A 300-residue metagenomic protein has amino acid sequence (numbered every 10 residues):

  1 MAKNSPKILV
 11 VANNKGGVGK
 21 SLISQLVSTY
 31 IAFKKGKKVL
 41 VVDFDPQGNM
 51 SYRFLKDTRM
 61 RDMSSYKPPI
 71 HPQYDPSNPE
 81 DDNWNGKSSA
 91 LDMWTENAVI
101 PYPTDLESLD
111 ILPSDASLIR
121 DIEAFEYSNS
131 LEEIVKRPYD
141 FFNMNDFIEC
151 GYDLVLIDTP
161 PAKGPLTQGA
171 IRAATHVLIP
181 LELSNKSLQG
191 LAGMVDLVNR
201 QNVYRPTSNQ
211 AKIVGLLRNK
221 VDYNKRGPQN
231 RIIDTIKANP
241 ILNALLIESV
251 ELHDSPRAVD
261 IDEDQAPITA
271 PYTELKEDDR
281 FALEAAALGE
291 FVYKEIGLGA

Functional and structural regions predicted by a protein language model:
M1-A300: P-loop NTP-binding core
